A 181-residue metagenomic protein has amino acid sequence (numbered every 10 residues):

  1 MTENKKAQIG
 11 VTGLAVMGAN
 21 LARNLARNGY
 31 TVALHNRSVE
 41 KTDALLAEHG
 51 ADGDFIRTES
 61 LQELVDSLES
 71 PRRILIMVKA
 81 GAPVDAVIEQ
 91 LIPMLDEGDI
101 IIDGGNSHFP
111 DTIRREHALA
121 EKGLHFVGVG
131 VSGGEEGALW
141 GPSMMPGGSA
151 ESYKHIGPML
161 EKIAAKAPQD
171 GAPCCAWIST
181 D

Functional and structural regions predicted by a protein language model:
M1-R72, G98, E135-A138: NAD(P)+-binding Rossmann beta1-loop-alpha1 motif at the extreme N-terminus of oxidoreductases
N4-Q8, N24, Y30, R37 (+4 more regions): Conserved N-terminal alpha-helical segment that immediately precedes and caps sugar-phosphate-binding
I9-V11, I101, F126, M145: Short glycine-aspartate micro-motif
V16-A22, S38, E89-P93, V131-G134 (+1 more regions): Short amphipathic alpha-helical segments, especially helix-boundary/capping motifs
L25, G29, V39, L46-G50 (+6 more regions): Structural signal for hydrophobic packing residues in well-ordered secondary-structure cores of soluble enzyme domains
R37, G50-R114, A118-A120, A138-S149: Rossmann-like NAD(P)-binding element
D85-V87, H108-D181: Rossmann-fold dinucleotide-binding core
